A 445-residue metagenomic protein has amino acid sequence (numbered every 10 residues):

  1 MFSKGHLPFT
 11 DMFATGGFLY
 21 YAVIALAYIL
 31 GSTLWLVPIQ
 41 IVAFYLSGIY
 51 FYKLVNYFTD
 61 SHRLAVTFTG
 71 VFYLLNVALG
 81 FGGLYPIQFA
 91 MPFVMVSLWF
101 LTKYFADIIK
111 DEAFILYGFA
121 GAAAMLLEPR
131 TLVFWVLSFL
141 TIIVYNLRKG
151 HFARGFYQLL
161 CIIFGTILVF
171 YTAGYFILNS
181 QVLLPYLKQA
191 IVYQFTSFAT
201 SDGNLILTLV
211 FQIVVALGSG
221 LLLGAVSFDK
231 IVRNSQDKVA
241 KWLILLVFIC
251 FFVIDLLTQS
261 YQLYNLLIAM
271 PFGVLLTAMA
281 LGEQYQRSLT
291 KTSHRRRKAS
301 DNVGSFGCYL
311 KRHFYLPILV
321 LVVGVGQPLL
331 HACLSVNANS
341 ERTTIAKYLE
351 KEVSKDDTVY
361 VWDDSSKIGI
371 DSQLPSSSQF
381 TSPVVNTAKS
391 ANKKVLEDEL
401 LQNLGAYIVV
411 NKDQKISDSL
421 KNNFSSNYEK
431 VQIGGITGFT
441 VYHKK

Functional and structural regions predicted by a protein language model:
V42, G48-L75: Transmembrane-helix signature of polytopic, membrane-embedded enzymes that assemble or transfer cell-envelope glycans
N56-T59, M95-L116, F228-Q236, L281: Membrane-interface transmembrane helices that cradle and orient dolichyl/undecaprenyl
G80-A90: Short acidic/glycine- and proline-prone juxtamembrane loop motifs at membrane-interface regions of multi-pass membrane
K103-A123, F152, C161, L245-I249: Short hydrophobic alpha-helices at membrane interfaces in multi-pass membrane enzymes
A113-T131, W135-L140, I249-L257: Membrane-interface alpha helices of multi-pass inner-membrane proteins
F156-Q194: Membrane-lumen/periplasm interface segments of specific transmembrane helices in polyprenyl phosphate-linked
Q259-F306: Hydrophobic/aromatic-rich transmembrane helices and adjacent perimembrane loops
L334-S390, L396-S417, T437: Short periplasmic/luminal acceptor-recognition loop of GT-C membrane glycosyltransferases, typified by
